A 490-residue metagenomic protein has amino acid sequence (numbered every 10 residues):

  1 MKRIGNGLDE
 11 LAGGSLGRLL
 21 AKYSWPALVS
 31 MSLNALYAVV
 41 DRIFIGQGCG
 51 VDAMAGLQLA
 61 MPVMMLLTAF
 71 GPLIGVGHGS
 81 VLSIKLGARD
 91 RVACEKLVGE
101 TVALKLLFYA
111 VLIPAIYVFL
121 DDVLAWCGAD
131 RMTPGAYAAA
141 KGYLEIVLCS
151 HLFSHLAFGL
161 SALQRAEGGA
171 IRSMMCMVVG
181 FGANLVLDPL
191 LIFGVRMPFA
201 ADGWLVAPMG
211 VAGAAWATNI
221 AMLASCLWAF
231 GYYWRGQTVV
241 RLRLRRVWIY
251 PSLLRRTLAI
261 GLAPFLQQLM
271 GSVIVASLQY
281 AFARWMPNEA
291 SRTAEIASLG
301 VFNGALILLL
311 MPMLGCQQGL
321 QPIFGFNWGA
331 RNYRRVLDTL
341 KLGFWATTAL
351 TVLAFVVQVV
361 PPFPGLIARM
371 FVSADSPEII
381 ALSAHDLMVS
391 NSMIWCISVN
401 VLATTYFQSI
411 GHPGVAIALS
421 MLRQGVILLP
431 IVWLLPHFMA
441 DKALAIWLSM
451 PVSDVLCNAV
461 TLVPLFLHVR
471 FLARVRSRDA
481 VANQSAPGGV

Functional and structural regions predicted by a protein language model:
M1-S24, L82-S150, G194-L262, F324-M393 (+1 more regions): Short alpha-helical transmembrane segments in multi-pass integral membrane proteins
L11-I43, Q47-G48, P62-G77, V81 (+6 more regions): N-terminal transmembrane alpha-helices
K22-D41, I146, G180, A221-S225 (+2 more regions): Transmembrane helical elements of multi-pass membrane transporters/channels
A27, M31, I43, S80 (+15 more regions): Transmembrane alpha-helix boundary and packing residues in multipass membrane permease domains and related
L36-A55, L124-P134, I192-M209, L269-F302 (+4 more regions): Helix-terminus/linker motif at the lipid-water interface of multi-pass membrane proteins
V51-P62, A140, L144, S291-L308 (+2 more regions): Small-residue hotspots at the loop-to-helix junctions and early N-terminal turns of transmembrane alpha-helices
M54-Y117, A157-S173, I296-P362, I397-A416: Small-residue-rich hydrophobic transmembrane alpha-helices
G75, V147-R165, S173-F181, G213-A229 (+4 more regions): Short runs within selected transmembrane alpha-helices of multi-pass transporters and secretion channels
